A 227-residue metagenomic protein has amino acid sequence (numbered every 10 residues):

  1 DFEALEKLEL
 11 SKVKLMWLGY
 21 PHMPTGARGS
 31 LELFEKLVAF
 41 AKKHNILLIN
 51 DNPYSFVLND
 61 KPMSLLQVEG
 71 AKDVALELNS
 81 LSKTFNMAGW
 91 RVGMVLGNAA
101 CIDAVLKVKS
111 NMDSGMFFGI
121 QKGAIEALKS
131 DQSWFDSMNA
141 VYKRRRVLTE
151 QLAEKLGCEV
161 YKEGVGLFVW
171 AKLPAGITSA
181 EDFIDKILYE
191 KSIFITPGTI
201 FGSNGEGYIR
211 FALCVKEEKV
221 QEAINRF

Functional and structural regions predicted by a protein language model:
D1-F227: PLP-dependent class I/II
